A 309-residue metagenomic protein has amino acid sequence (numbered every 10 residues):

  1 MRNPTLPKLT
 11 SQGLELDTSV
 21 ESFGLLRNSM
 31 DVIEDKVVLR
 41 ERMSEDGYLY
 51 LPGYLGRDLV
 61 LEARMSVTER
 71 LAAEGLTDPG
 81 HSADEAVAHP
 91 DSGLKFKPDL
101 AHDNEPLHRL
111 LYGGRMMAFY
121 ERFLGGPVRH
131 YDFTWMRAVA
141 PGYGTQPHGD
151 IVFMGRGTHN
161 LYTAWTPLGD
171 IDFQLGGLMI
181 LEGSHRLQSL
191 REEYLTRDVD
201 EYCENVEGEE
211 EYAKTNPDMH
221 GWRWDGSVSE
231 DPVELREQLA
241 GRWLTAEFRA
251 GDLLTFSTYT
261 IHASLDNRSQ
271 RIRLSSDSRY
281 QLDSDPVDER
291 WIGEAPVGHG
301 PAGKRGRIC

Functional and structural regions predicted by a protein language model:
M1-S29, E62, T77-S82, E193-V199 (+4 more regions): Non-heme Fe(II)/2-oxoglutarate
R2-D46, P52-G149, F153-R156, R290-W291 (+1 more regions): Non-heme Fe(II)-dependent double-stranded beta-helix
L55-R57, M136-A138, I171, H185-R186 (+2 more regions): Short, solvent-exposed loop/turn segments at secondary-structure junctions
M65-T68, I180-E182, Q270: Short Gly/aromatic-enriched secondary-structure transition segments
A118, T145-T245, D285-E294: Catalytic core of non-heme Fe(II) oxygenases with the double-stranded beta-helix
G126, V139-G142, I171-F173, L253 (+1 more regions): Short, charged/polar surface micro-motifs in flexible loops or helix N-caps
D132-F133, A164-T166, S276-Y280: A structural signal for short, well-ordered beta-strand segments
